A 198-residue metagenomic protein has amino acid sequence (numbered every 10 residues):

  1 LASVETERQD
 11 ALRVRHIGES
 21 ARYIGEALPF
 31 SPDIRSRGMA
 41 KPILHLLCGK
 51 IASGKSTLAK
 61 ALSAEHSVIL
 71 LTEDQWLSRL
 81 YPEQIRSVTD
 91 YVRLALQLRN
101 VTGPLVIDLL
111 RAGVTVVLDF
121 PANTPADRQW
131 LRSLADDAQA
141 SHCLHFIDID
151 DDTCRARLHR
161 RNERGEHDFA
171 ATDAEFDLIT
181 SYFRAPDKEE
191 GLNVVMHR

Functional and structural regions predicted by a protein language model:
R15-G18, G25: Small-residue-biased low-complexity repeat regions
A40-L44, G113-V114: Pre-Walker A (Motif I) flank of P-loop NTPase domains
L47: Hydrophobic anchor at the beta1->P-loop junction of P-loop NTPases
K50-I51: The conserved Walker
G54: Conserved glycine(s) of the Walker
T57-A112: Conserved substrate/cofactor phosphate-moiety recognition/catalytic segment in nucleotide-dependent phosphotransferases
Q84, A122-N162: ATP-dependent NMP and nucleoside kinases share a basic, alpha-helical "lid"
T153-R198: Conserved GTP-binding G-domain of TRAFAC-class P-loop NTPases and closely related GTPase folds
